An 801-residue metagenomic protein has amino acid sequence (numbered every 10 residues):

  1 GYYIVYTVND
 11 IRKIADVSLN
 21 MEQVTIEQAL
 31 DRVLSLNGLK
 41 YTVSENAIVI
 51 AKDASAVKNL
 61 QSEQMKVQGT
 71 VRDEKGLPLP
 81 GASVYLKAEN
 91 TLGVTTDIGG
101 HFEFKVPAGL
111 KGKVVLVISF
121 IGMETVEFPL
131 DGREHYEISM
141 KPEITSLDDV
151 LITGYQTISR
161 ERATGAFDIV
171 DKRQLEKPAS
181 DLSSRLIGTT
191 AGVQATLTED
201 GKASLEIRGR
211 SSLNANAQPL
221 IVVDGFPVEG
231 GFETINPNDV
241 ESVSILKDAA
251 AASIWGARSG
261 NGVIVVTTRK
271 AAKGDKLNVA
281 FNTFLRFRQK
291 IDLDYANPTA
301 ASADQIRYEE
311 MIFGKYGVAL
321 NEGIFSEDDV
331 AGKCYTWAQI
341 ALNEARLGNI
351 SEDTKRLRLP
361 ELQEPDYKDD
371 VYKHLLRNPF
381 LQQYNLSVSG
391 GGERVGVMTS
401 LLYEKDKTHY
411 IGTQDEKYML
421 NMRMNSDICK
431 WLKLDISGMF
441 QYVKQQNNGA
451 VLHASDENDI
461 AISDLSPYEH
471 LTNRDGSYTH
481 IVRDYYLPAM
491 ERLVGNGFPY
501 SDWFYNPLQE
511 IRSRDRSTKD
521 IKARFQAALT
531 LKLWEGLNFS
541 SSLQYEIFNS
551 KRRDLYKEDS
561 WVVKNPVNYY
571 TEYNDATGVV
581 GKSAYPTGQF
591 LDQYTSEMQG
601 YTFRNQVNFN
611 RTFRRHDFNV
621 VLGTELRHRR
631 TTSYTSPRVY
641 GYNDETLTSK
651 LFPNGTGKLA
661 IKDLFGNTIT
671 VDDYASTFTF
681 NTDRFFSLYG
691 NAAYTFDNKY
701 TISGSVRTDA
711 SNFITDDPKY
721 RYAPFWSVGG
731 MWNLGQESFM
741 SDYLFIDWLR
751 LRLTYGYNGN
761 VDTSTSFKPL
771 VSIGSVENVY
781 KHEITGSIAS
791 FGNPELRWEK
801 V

Functional and structural regions predicted by a protein language model:
G1-N421, I428, K433-D435, Q441 (+1 more regions): Short, small/polar-rich motifs associated with maturation and membrane association, primarily at protein termini
I48-N59, D294-P298, Y442-S455, T479-V494 (+3 more regions): Short secondary-structure transition/capping segments
I98, I118, L493-V494, H782: A short, hydrophobic/aromatic-rich structural module that often spans a beta strand with its adjoining loop
R133-S139, A191-L197, L213-N216, G332-I340 (+6 more regions): Short charge-dense sequence patches
H135, D149, Q218-N278, H374-C429 (+5 more regions): Short secondary-structure boundary segments
L186, A191, S463-P467, E535: Proline-centered flexible-loop/turn and helix-kink motifs
A217-Q218, K417, R423-L432, G438-Y442 (+3 more regions): Extracellular/periplasmic, surface-exposed regions of secreted and cell-surface proteins
D294, T299-E352, Q441-G497, K551-A576 (+2 more regions): A surface-exposed, glycine/aromatic-enriched loop/edge motif typical of exported proteins
